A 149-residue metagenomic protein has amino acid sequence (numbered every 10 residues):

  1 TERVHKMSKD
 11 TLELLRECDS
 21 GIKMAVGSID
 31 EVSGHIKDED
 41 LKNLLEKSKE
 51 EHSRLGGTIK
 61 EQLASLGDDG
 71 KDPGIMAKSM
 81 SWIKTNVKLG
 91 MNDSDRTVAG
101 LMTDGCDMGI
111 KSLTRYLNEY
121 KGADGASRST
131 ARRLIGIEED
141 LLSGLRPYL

Functional and structural regions predicted by a protein language model:
T1-M7: Short, Lys/Arg-enriched N-terminal segments with co-localized hydrophobic residues within the first ~10-30 amino acids
M7-I36, T97-K121: Alpha-helical bundle segments that constitute or directly flank the non-heme di-iron/ferroxidase center
D10-C18, E39-R54, D95-L101, A126-I137: Alpha-helical scaffold segments that form or flank carboxylate-/histidine-based iron centers
V26, G56, K60-L63, K84-V87 (+4 more regions): A structural signal for well-ordered alpha-helices, especially hydrophobic packing surfaces of coiled-coils
D30, G34-K37, L41, A64 (+3 more regions): Short, flexible helix-adjacent loops and helix caps
K42-M76, L145-Y148: Conserved alpha-helical segments that form or flank metal/cofactor-binding pockets of metalloenzymes
T58-I110: Carboxylate-rich helix-loop segments that flank metal/cofactor sites and access channels in metalloenzymes
